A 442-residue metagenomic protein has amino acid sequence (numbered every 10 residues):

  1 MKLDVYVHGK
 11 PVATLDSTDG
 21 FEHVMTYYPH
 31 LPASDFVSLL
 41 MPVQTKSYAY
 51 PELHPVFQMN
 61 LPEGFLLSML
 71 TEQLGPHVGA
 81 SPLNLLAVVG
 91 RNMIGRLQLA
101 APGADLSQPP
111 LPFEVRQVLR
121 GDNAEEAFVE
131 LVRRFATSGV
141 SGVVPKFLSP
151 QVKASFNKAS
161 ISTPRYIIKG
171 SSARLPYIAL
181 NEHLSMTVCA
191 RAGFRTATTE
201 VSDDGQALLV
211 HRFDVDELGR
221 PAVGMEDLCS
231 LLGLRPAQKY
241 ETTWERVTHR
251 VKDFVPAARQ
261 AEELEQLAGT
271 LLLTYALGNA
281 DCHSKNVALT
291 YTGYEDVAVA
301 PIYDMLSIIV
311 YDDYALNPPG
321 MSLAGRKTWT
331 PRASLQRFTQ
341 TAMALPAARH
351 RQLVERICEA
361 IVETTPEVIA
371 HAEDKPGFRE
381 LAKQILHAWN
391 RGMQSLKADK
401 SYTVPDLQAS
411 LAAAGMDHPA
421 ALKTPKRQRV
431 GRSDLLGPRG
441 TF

Functional and structural regions predicted by a protein language model:
M1-F442: Phosphate/dinucleotide-binding and metal-coordinating scaffold of catalytic cores in nucleotide-dependent enzymes
